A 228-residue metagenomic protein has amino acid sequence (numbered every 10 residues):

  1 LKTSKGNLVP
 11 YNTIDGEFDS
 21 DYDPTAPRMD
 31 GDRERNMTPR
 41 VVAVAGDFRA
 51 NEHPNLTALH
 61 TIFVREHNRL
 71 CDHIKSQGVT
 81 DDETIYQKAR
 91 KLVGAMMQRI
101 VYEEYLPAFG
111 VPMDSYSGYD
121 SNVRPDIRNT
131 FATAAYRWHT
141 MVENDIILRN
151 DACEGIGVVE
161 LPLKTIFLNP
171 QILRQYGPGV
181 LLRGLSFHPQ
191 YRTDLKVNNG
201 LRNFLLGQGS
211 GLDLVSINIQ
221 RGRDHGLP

Functional and structural regions predicted by a protein language model:
L1-P228: Long, well-ordered alpha/beta core segments of mature domains
